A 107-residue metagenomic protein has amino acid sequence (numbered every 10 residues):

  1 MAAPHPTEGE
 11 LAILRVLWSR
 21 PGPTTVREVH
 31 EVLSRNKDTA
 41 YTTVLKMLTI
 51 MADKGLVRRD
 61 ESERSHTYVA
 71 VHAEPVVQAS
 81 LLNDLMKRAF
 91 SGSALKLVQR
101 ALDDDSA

Functional and structural regions predicted by a protein language model:
P4-G9, S62-L81: Short, cationic-aromatic polyanion-contact patches
E8-V16, E28: Pre-recognition alpha-helix immediately N-terminal to the DNA-recognition helix within helix-turn-helix or winged-helix
L17-P21: Short helix-to-turn junction characteristic of helix-turn-helix DNA-binding domains, especially the helix
P23-L33: Short acidic, hydrophobic short linear motifs in intrinsically disordered regions
L45-T49: Short, hydrophobic-biased segments on the C-terminal half of alpha helices that form "recognition helices"
G55: Glycine-centered, phosphate/nucleic-acid-interacting loop/turn motifs that mediate DNA/RNA or nucleotide
R59: Short beta-strand "wing" residues that participate in macromolecule-binding interfaces
S80-A107: Amphipathic alpha-helical dimerization/coiled-coil segments that flank or bridge DNA-binding/regulatory modules
